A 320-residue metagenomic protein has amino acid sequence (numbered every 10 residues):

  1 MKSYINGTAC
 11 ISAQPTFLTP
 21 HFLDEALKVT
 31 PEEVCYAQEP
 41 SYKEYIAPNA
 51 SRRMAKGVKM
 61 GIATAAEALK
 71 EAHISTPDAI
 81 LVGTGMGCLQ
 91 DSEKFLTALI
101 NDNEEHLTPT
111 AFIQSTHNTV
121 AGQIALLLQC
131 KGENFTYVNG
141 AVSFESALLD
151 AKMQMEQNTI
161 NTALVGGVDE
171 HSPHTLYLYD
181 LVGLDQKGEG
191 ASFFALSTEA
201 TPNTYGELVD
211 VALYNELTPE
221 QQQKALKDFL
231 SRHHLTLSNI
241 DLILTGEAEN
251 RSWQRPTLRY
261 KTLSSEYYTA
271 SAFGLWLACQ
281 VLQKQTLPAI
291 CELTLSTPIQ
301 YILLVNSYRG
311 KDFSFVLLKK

Functional and structural regions predicted by a protein language model:
M1-E133, E145, M153-Q157, V168-K320: Conserved "HGTGT" condensation-loop signature of ketosynthase/thiolase-family condensing enzymes that catalyze
N134-V138: Short catalytic-loop micro-motif centered on adjacent basic/acidic residues
A141-S143: Catalytic nucleophile serine of serine hydrolases, specifically the conserved "nucleophile elbow" pentapeptide
L148: Short, conserved alpha-helix that lines the donor NDP-sugar binding/gating region of sugar-transfer enzymes
T159-N161: Alpha-to-beta junction loops
